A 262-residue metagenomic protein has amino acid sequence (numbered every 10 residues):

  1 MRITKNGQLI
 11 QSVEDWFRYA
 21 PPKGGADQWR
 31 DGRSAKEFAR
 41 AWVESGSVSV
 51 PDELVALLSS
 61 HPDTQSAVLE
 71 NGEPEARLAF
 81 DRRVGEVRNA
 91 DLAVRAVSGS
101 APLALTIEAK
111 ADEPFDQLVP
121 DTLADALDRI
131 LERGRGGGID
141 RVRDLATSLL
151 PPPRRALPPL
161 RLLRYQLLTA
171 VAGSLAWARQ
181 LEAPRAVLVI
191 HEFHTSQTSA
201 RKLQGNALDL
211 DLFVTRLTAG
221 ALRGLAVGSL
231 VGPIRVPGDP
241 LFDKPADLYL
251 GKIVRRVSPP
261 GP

Functional and structural regions predicted by a protein language model:
M1-E53: Charged, often low-complexity linker/regulatory segments
K23-A26, R95, A111-P114: SEC14/CRAL-TRIO lipid-binding/transfer domains and related phosphoinositide-recognition modules that form deep
Q28, A79-R83, A156-R164, L203: Short, charged/polar micro-motifs that form catalytic or ligand-binding hotspots
S34-D81: Compositionally biased, flexible interaction segments
D63-S100, E113: Active-site metal-binding core of divalent-cation-utilizing nuclease and nuclease-like domains
L92-V94, L103-A111, A170: Conserved catalytic cores of phosphodiester-cleaving nucleases, focusing on short active-site segments
A111-H191: Catalytic cores of nucleic-acid endonucleases
Q166-P262: Non-catalytic C-terminal interaction segments of nucleic acid-processing enzymes
